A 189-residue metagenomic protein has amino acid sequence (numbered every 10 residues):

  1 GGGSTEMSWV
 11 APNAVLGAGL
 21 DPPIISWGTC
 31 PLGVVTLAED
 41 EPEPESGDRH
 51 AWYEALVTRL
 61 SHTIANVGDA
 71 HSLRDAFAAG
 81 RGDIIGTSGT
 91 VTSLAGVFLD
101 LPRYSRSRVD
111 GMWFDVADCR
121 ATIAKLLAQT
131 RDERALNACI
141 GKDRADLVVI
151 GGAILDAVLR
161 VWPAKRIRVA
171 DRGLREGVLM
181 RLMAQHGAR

Functional and structural regions predicted by a protein language model:
G1-S4, S8: A generic, well-ordered mixed alpha/beta core segment in the N-terminal half of proteins
S8-R189: Helical "lid/coupling" subdomains associated with nucleotide-phosphate turnover
